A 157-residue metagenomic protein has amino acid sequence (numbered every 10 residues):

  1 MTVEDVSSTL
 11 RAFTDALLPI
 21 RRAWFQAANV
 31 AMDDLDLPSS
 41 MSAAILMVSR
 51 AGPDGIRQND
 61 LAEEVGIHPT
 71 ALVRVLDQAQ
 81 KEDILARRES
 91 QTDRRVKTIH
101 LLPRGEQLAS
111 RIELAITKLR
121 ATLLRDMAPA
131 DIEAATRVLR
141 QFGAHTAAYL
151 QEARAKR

Functional and structural regions predicted by a protein language model:
M1-L35: N-terminal leader segment of winged-helix/HTH proteins
M1-T9, A130-R157: C-terminal regulatory/oligomerization modules of transcriptional regulators
T9, F13, S40-A43, R57 (+1 more regions): N-terminal positioning helix adjacent to the helix-turn-helix/winged-helix DNA-binding module
L17, I45-V48, L139: Hydrophobic structural patches
R22-A71: N-terminal helix-turn-helix DNA-binding core of bacterial DNA-binding proteins
F25, D77-R137: Charged, amphipathic alpha-helical coiled-coil/dimerization segments
V30, Q78, Q141: Alpha-helical DNA-recognition elements
